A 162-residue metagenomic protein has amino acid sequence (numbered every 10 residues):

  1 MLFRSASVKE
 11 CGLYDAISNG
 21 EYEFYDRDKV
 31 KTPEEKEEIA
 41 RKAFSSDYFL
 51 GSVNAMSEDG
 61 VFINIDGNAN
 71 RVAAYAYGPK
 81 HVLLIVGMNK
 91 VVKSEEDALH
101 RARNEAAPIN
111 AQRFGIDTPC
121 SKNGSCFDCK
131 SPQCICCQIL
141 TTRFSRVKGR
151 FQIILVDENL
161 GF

Functional and structural regions predicted by a protein language model:
S5-V8, N54-M56: Short glycine-rich anion-binding loops that position phosphate/pyrophosphate groups of nucleotides and phosphorylated
S7-P33: Active-site cofactor/substrate anionic-group-binding motifs, chiefly glycine- and Lys/Arg-rich phosphate-binding loops
K9-L13, E35, I39, S94 (+1 more regions): General structural feature for long, well-ordered alpha-helical segments within catalytic domains of soluble enzymes
R27-F49: Glycine-rich oxoanion-binding loops at beta->alpha junctions
K42-F162: Conserved phosphate- and dinucleotide-binding cores of soluble alpha/beta proteins, encompassing both enzyme active
